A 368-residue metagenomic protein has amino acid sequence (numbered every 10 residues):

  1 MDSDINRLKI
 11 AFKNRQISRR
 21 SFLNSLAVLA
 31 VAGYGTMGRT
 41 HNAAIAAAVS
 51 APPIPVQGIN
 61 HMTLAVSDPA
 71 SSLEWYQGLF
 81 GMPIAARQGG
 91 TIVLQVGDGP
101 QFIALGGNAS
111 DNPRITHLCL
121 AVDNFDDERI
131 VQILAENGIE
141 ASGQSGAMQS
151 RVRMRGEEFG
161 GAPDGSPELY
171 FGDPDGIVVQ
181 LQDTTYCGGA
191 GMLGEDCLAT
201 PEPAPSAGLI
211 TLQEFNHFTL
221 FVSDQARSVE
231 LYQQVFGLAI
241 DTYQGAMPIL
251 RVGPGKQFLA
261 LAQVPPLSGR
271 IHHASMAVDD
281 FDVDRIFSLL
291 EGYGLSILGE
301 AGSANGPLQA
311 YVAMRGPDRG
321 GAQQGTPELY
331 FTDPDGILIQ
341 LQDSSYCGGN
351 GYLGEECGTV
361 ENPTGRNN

Functional and structural regions predicted by a protein language model:
M1-I17, A30: N-terminal secretory signal peptides
N6-K9, V66-S71, L118-D175, V222-A226 (+3 more regions): Vicinal oxygen chelate
S18-T36: N-terminal export leaders
M37-P69, E74, R366-N368: C-terminal segment of N-terminal export signals and the immediately downstream linker at the start of the mature
N42, A47-V49, P83-T116, N124 (+4 more regions): Conserved short beta-strand elements that form part of the metal-binding/catalytic scaffold of enzyme active sites
V49-Q57, S142-M154, D164, L169 (+5 more regions): Intrinsic disorder/low-complexity detector
P55-R87, N216-S223, V229, I240: Mature N-terminal segment immediately following signal peptide/propeptide cleavage in secreted/periplasmic
G81-R87, I139-Q144, G237-Y243, L295-E300: Short secondary-structure junctions
